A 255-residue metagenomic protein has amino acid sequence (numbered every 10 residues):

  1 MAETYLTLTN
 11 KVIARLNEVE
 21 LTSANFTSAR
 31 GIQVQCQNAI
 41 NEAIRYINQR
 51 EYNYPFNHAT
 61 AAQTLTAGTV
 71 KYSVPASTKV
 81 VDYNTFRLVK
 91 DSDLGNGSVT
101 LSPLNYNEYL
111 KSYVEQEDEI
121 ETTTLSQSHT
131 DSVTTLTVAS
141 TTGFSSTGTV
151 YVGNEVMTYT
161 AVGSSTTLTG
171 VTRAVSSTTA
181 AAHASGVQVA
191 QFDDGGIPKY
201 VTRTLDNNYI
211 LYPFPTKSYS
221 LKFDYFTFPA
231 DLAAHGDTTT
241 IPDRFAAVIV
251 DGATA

Functional and structural regions predicted by a protein language model:
M1-T122, V189-A255: Glycine-enriched, solvent-exposed interface loops adjoining structured elements
Y54-H58, A62-Q63, A67, V99-L104 (+1 more regions): Autoprocessing Asn-cyclization modules and mimics
